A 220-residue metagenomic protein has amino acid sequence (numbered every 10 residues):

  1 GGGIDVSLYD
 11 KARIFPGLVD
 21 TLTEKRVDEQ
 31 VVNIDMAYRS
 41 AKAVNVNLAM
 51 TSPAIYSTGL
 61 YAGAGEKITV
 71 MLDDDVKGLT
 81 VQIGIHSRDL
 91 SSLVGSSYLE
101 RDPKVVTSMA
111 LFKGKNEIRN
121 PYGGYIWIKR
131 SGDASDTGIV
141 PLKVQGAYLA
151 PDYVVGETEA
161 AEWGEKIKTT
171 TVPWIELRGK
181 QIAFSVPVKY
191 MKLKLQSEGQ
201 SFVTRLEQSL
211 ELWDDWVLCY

Functional and structural regions predicted by a protein language model:
G2-D152: Beta-strand-enriched, solvent-exposed domains that form extended recognition/catalytic surfaces
K143-E176: Low-complexity, Pro/Ser/Thr- and charge-rich linker/hinge segments at domain boundaries
G164-Y220: Catalytic cores of extracellular degradative/oxidative enzymes
